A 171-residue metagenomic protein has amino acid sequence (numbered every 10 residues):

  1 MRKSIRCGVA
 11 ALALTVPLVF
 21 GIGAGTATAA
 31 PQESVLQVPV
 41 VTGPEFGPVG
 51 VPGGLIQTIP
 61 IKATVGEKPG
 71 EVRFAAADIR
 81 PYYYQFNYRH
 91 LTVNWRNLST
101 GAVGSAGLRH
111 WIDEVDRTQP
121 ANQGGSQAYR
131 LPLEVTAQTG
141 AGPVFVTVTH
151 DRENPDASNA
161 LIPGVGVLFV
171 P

Functional and structural regions predicted by a protein language model:
M1-G50: N-terminal prepro-regions of secreted/extracellular proteins
A24, T64-E67, I79, P132 (+1 more regions): Secretion-targeting segments and adjacent low-complexity export tracts
Q32-V41, A77, L161-P171: Mature exported/compartmentalized surface modules and terminal targeting/interaction regions
V38-V40, E45-P48, P52, E67 (+4 more regions): A taxonomically broad motif for mature regions of secreted/extracellular, amphipathic or lipid/surface-interacting
G43-V93, L98: Short, surface-exposed binding/anchoring microloops in extracellular/periplasmic proteins
A75-I79, H90, R109-D113, T147-R152: Generic short beta-strand segments
R96-Q127: Extended, solvent-exposed segments with strong compositional bias
A121-P171: Extracellularly exposed regions in secreted/surface proteins, prominently low-complexity, repeat-rich
